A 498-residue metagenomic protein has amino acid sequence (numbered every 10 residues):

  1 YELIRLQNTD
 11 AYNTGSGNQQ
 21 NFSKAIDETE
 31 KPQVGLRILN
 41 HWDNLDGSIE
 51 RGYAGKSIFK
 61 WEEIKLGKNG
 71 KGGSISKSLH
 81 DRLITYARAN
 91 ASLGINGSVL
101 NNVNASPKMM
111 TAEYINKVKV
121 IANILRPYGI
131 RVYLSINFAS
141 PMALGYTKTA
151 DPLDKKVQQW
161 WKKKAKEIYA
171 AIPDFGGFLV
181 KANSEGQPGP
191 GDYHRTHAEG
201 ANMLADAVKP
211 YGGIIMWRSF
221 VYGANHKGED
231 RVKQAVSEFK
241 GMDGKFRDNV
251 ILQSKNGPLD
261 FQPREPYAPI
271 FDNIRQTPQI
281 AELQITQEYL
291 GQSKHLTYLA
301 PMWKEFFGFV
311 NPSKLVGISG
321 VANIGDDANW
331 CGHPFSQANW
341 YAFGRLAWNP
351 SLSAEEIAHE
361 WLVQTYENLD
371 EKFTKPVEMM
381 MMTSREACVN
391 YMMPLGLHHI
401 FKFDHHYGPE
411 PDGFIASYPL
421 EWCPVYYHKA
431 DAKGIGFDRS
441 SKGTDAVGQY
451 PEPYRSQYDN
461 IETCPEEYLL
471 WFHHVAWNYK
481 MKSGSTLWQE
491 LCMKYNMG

Functional and structural regions predicted by a protein language model:
Y1-L179, K209: Feature activates predominantly on carbohydrate-active enzymes
V34-L39, V250, A281, C388: A broad, low-specificity signal marking well-ordered, structured residues that form hydrophobic/aromatic
G73, Y146-H359, T365-L369: Catalytic-core regions of glycoside hydrolase
L79-R82, T196, S353, P376: Short amphipathic alpha-helical segments
R82-Y86, I121, W161-K164, I168 (+7 more regions): Alpha-helical packing segments of well-folded alpha/beta enzyme cores
N123, I136, G177, P188 (+3 more regions): Extended alpha-helical regions
K314-G498: Catalytic domains of carbohydrate-active enzymes that cleave complex glycans
